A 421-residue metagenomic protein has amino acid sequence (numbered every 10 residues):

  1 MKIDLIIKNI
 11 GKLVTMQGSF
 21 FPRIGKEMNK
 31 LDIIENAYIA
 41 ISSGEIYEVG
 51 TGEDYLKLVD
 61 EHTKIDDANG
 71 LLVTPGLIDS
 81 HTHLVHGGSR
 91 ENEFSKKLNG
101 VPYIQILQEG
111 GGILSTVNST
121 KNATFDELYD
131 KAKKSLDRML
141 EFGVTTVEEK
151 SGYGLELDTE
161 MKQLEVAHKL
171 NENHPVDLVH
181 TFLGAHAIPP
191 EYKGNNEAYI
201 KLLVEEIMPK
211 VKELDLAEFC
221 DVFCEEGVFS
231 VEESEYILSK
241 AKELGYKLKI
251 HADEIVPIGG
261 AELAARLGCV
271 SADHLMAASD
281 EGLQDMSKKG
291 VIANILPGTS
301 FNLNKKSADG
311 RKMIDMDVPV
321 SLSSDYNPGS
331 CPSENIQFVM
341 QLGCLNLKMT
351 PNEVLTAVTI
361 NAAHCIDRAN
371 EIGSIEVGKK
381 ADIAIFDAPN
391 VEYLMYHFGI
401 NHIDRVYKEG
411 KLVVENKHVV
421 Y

Functional and structural regions predicted by a protein language model:
K2-I3, V14-V73: Histidine-rich, glycine-flanked metal-binding segment
I6, T63-D67, H180, V406: Conserved beta-strand scaffold positions in the cores of enzyme catalytic domains, especially in NTP/NDP-utilizing
K8, I34, D60, E376-K379: Residue-level recognition of short, solvent-exposed, well-ordered loop/turn junctions that link secondary-structure
I10, I39, G44, G70 (+14 more regions): Divalent metal-coordination and catalytic microenvironments
T63-K131: Metal-associated gating/positioning segment near the N- to mid-region
T116-K133, D137, T145-I258: Metal-coordinating catalytic core of metallo-dependent amide/deamination hydrolases
L140, V204, K212-E213, K242 (+3 more regions): Non-catalytic positions within long, well-ordered alpha-helices that form the structural scaffold/packing of enzyme
K247, P257-S374, F386-Y393, F398-I400 (+2 more regions): Active-site-adjacent C-terminal substructures of enzyme catalytic domains
